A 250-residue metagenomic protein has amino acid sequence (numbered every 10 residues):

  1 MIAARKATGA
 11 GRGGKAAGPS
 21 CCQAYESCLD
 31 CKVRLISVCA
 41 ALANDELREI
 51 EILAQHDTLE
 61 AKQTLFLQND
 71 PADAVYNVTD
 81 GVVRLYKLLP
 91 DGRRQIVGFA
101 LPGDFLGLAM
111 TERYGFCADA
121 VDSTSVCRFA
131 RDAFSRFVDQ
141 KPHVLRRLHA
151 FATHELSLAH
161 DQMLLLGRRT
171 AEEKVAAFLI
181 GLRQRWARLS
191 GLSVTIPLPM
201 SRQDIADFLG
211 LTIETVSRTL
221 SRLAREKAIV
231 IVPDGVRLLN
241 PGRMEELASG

Functional and structural regions predicted by a protein language model:
I2-E60, D104-L106, T111: Cyclic nucleotide-binding regulatory module and flanking cytosolic helices
V38, L47, Q63-S123: Cyclic nucleotide-binding regulatory domains
A61, L101-P102, A130, A152 (+3 more regions): A secondary-structure boundary/capping signal
V75, F99, R128, P199 (+1 more regions): Short aromatic/basic micro-patch
I96-D161: Cyclic-nucleotide recognition modules
D139-T212: Polybasic "coupling" helices that flank or enter modular domains
Q184-G250: Phosphate-/nucleic-acid-contacting segments
